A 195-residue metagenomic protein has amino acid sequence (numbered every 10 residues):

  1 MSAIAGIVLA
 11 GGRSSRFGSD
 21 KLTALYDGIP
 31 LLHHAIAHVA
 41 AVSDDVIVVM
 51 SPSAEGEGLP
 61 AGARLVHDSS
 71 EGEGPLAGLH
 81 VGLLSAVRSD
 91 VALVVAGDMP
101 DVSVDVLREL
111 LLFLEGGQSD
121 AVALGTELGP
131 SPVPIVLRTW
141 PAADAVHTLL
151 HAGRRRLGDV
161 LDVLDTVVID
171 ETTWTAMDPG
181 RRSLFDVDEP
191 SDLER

Functional and structural regions predicted by a protein language model:
M1-R181: Nucleotide and nucleotide-moiety/phosphate-recognizing core
W174-R195: Glycine-rich phosphate/pyrophosphate-binding loop and the adjoining helix
